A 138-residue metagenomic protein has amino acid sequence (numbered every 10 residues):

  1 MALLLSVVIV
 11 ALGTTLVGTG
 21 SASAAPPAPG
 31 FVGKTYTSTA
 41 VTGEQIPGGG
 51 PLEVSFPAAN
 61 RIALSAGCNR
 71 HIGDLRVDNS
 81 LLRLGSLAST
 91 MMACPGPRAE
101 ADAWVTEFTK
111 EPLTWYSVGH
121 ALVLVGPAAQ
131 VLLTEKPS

Functional and structural regions predicted by a protein language model:
A2-S138: Lipid interaction determinants
